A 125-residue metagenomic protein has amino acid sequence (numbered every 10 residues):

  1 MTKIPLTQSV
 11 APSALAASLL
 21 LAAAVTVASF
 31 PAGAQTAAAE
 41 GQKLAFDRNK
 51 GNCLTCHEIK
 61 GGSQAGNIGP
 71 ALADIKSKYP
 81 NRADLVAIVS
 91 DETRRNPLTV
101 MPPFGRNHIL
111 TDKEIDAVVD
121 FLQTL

Functional and structural regions predicted by a protein language model:
M1-Q35: N-terminal export/targeting leaders of redox proteins
T2-P12, D84-P103: Extended, non-globular alpha-helical segments
F30-R48: Electrostatic cytochrome c docking/interface patches
A39, P70, T99-P103: Positions in alpha-helical segments
A45-F46, L54-S90, R106: Gly/Gly-Pro-rich "capping" loops immediately C-terminal to redox-active cysteine motifs in periplasmic/lumenal
G51: Cys/His-enriched microdomains
A83, I88, R94, R106-L125: C-terminal capping alpha-helices of c-type cytochrome domains
